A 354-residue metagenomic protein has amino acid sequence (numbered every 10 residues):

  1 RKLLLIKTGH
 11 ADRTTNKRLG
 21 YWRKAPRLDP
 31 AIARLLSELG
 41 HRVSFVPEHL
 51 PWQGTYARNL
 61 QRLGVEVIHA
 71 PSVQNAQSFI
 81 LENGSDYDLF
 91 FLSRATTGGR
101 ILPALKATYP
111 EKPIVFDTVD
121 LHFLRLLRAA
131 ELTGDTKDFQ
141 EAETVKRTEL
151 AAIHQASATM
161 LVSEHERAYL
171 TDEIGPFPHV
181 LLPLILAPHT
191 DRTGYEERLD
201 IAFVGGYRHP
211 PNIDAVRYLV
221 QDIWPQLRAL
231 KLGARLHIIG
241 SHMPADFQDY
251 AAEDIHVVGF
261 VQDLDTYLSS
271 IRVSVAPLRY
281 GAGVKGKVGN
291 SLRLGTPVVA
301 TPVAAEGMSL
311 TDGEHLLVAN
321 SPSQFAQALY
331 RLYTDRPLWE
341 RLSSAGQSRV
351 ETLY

Functional and structural regions predicted by a protein language model:
R1-R58: N-terminal subdomain of nucleotide-sugar transferases
K17-L35, S44-F45, H154-M160, E164 (+1 more regions): Conserved catalytic-core segment of nucleotide-activated headgroup transferases in glycan assembly
D86-L89, S157, T266-G283, L294-P297: Acidic donor-binding loop of glycosyltransferase active sites
E111-K112, F116-T144, A168, G206: Acceptor-binding helix/loop patch of EC 2.4 sugar-transfer enzymes, predominantly nucleotide-sugar-dependent
K287-S291, P297-T301, L317: Short hydrophobic beta-strand element within catalytic cores of glycosyltransferases and related nucleotide-activated
P302-G313, L317-V318: Short acidic/histidine- and often glycine-rich active-site loop of Leloir-type glycosyltransferases that engages
L316-S323, R331-R336: Conserved acidic donor-binding segment of nucleotide-sugar-dependent glycosyltransferases
T334-Y354: A charged, aromatic-enriched C-terminal amphipathic alpha-helix characteristic of glycosyltransferases across folds
